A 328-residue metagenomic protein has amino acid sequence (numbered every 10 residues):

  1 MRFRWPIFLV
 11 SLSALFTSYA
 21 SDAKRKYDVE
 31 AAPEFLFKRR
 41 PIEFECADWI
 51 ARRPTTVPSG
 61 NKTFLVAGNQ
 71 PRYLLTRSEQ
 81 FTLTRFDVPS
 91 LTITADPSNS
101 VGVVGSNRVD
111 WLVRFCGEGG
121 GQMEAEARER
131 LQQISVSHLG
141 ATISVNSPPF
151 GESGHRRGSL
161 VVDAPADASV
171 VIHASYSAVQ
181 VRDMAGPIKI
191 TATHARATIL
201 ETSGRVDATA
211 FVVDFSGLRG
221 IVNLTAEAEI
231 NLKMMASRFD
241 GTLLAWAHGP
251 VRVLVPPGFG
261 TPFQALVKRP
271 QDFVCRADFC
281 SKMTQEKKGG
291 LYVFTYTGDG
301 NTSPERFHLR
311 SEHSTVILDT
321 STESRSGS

Functional and structural regions predicted by a protein language model:
R2-S328: Intrinsically disordered, low-complexity terminal regions
